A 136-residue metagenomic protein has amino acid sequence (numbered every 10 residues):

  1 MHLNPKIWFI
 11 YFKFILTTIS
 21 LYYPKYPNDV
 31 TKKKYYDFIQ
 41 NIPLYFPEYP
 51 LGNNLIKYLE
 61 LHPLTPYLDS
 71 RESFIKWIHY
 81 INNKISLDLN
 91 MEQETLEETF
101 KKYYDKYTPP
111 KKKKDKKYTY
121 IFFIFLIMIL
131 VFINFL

Functional and structural regions predicted by a protein language model:
M1-L136: Aromatic-rich, lipid-facing transmembrane alpha helices and their immediate juxtamembrane interface loops in integral
